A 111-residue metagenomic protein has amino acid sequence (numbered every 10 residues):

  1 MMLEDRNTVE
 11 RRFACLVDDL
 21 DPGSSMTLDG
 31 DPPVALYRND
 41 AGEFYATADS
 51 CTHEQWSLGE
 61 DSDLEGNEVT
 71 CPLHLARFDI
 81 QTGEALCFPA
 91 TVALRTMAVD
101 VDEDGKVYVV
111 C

Functional and structural regions predicted by a protein language model:
M1-G66, I80, A93-C111: N-terminal pre-ligand scaffold of iron-sulfur
C51, C71-H74: Short cysteine clusters
E65-P72, A85-L94: Short cysteine/histidine-rich metal-coordination sites, predominantly Zn2+-binding motifs
R77, E84: Short Gly/Pro-enriched loop/turn and capping motifs at secondary-structure junctions
